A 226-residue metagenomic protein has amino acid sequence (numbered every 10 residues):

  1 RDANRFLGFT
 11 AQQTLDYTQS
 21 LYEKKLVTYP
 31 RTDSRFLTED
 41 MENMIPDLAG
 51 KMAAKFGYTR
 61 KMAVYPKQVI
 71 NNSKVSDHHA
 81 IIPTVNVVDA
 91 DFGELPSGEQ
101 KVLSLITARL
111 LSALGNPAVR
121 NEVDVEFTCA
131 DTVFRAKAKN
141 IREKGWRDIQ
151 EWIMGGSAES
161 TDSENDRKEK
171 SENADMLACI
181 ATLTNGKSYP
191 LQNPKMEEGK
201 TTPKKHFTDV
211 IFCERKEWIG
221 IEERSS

Functional and structural regions predicted by a protein language model:
R1-S226: Core catalytic DNA strand-manipulation module of type IA topoisomerases
